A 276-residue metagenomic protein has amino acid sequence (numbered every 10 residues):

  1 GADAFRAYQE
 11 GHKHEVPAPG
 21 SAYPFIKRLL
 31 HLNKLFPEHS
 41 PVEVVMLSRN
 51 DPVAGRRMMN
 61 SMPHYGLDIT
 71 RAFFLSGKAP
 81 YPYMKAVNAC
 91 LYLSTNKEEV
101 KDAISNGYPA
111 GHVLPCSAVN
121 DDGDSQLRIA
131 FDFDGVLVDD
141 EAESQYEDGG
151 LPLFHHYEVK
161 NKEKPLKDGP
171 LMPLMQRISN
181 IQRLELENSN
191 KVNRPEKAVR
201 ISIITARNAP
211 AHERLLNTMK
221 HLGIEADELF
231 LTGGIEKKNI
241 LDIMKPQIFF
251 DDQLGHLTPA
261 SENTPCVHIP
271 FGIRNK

Functional and structural regions predicted by a protein language model:
G1-K78, G123, D132-L231: Alpha-helical substrate-recognition element adjacent to the catalytic core
R6-H14, S40-V42, A54-K101, N106 (+5 more regions): A cross-kingdom feature marking solvent-exposed beta-strand/loop segments within repeated, beta-rich binding/scaffold
Q126: Conserved catalytic motifs of the protein kinase core domain
